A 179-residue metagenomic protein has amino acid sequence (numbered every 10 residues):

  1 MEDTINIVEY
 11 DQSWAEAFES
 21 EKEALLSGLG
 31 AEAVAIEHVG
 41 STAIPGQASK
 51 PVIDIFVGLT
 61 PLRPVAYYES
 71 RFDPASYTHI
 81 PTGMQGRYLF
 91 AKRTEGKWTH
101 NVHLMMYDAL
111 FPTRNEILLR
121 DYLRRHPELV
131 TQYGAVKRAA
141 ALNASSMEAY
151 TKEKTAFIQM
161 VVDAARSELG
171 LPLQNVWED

Functional and structural regions predicted by a protein language model:
M1-E2, G46-K50, P112-T113: Short, flexible turn/loop "capping" segments at secondary-structure junctions
M1-E37, Q159, G170: Helical scaffold of the NTase/Pol beta-like nucleotidyltransferase catalytic core
N6-Q12, V57, L118-L123: Short histidine-centered catalytic/ligand-binding loop motif
L25-R63: Active-site nucleotide-donor binding segment shared across nucleotidyl transfer reactions
I53, W98-V102, L119: Generic beta-strand structural signal
Y67-A75: Short amphipathic alpha-helices in soluble, non-transmembrane regions that often serve as interface/regulatory elements
S76-L110: Conserved catalytic core of two-metal-ion nucleotidyltransferases
L104, L110-D179: Catalytic cores of NTP-dependent nucleotidyl/adenyl transfer enzymes across multiple folds
